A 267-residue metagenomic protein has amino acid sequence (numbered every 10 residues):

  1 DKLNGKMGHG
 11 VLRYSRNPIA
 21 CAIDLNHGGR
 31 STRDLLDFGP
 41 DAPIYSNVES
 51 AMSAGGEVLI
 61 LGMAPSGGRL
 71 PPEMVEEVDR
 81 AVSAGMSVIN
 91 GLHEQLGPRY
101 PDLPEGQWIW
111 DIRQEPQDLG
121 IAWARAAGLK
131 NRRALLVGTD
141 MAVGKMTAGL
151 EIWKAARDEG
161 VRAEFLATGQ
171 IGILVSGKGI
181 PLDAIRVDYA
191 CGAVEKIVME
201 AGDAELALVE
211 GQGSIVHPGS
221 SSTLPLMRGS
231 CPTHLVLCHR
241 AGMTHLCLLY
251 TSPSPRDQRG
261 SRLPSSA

Functional and structural regions predicted by a protein language model:
D1-L70, A267: N-terminal glycine-/serine-/threonine-rich beta1-alpha1-beta2 phosphate-ribose binding loop of Rossmann-like
R13, D24, S31-F38, Y45-V48 (+3 more regions): ATP-dependent carboxylate-amine ligase catalytic core
A20-N26, N90-G91, V236-H239: Short internal beta-strands
I60-A64, N90, V209, L237: Redox-cofactor binding/interface segments in oxidoreductases and associated redox assembly factors
D79, M86-N131: Extreme N-terminal, non-catalytic leader segments that precede Walker-type/kinase nucleotide-binding cores
I89-E94, L135-V143, I180-I185: Flexible, glycine/proline-enriched loop segments at strand-loop-helix junctions that form or flank small-ligand binding
I121-D158: Walker A (P-loop) phosphate-binding motif
Y250-P255: Conserved small/polar residues in nucleotide/adenosyl-binding loops
